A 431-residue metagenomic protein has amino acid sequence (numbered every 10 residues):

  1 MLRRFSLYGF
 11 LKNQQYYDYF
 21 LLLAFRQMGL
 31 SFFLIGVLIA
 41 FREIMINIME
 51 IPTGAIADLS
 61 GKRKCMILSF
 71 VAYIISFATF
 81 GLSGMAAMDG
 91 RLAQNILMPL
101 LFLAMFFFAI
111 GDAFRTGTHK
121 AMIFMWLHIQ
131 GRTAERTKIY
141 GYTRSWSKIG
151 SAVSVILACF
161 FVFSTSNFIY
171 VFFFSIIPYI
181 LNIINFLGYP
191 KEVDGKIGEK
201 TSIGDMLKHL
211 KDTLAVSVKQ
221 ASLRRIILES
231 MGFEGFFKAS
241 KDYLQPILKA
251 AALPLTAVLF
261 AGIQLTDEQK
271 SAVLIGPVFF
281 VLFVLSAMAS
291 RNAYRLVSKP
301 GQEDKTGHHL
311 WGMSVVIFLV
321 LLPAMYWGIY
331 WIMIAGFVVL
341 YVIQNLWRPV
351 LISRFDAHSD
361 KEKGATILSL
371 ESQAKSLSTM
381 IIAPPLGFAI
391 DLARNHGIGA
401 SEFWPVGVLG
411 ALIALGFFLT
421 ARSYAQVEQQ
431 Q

Functional and structural regions predicted by a protein language model:
R4-L23, I35-S76, L100-F163, S175-Y179 (+5 more regions): Substrate-agnostic recognition of the 12-TM MFS/MFS-like secondary transporter fold
Y19-L34, D242-A272: Short amphipathic helix-loop junctions that connect adjacent transmembrane helices in Major Facilitator Superfamily/SLC
S31-I39, L97, R136, Y140 (+3 more regions): Juxtamembrane helix-start elements in MFS-like secondary transporters
V71-N95, L101, Y294-R295, G312-G328: C-terminal ends and interior cores of transmembrane alpha-helices in multi-pass membrane transporters/permeases
V162-I177, A257-L274, F388-L415: A membrane-interface helix-boundary motif in multi-pass transporters
F168, S175-S202, T420-Q431: Helix-loop junctions on the cytosolic side of multi-pass membrane transporters, especially the intracellular loop
K191-E229, L259-G262: Juxtamembrane intracellular "pre-TM" segments in multi-pass secondary transporters
D304-W347: C-terminal transmembrane helical hairpin of 12-TM major facilitator-type secondary transporters
